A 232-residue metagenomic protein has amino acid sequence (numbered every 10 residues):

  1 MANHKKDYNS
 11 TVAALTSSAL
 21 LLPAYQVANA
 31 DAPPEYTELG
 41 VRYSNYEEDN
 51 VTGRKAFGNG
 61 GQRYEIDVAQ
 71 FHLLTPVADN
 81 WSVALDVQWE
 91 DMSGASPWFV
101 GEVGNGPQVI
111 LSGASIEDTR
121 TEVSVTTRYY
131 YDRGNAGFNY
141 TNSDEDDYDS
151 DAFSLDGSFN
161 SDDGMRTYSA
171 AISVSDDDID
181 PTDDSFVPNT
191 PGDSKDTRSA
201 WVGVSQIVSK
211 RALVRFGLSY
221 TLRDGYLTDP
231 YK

Functional and structural regions predicted by a protein language model:
M1-E35: Cleavable N-terminal export/targeting peptides
V27-L74: Short glycine/proline- and aromatic-enriched beta-strand/turn motifs that initiate or cap beta-hairpins
D31-A32, T75-V77, Y129-Y131, F159-S161 (+1 more regions): Residue-level signature of outer-membrane beta-barrel architecture
P33, G60-E65, A114-T119, D144-S150 (+2 more regions): Replace "Gram-negative outer membrane beta-barrel proteins" with "bacterial and organellar outer membrane beta-barrel
Y43-D49, W89-S93, Y131-R133, N142-D146 (+3 more regions): Transmembrane beta-strands of outer-membrane beta-barrel pores
N50-G58, S96-E102, T141, Y148-D156 (+2 more regions): Outer-membrane beta-barrel translocator domains and adjoining extracellular loop/strand segments of Gram-negative
D67-F71, T121-V125, D151-L155, D196-V202: Hydrophobic, lipid-facing positions within transmembrane beta-strands of outer-membrane proteins
W81-V83, R133-F138, D163-Y168, R211-V214: Repeated loop/turn-to-beta-strand initiation elements of outer-membrane beta-barrel proteins
